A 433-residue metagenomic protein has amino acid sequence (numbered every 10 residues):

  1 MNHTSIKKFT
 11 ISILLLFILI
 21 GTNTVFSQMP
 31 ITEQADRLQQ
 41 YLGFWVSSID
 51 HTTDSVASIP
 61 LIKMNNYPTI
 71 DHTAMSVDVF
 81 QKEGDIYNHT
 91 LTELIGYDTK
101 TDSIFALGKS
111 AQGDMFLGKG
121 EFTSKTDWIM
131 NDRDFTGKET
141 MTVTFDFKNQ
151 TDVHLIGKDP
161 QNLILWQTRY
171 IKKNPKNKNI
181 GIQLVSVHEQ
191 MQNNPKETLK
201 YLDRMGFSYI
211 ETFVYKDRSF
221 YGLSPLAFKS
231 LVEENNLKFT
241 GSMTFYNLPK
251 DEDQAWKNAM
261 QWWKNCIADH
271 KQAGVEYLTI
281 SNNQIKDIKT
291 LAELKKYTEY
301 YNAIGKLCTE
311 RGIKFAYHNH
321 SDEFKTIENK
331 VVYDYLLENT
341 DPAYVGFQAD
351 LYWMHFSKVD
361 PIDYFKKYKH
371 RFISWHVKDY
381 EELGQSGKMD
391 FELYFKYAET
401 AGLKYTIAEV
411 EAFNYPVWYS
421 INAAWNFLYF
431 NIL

Functional and structural regions predicted by a protein language model:
M1-P30, P175-K176: Bacterial Sec-dependent N-terminal signal peptides
M29, V46-M75: Short, solvent-exposed loop/hinge segments that bridge or flank secondary-structure elements
M29-F44, N174-P175: N-terminal helix-cap/turn-to-beta initiation motif at the start of protein domains
D152, G157-K176: Edge beta-strand at a domain terminus
K173-S186, Q192, K196-D203, K330-A349 (+1 more regions): Histidine-acidic metal/acid-base catalytic patches
N174-A273, H370, N426, F430-L433: N-terminal pre-domain/capping segments
V187-N193, T212-S224, Y246-M260, I285-K289 (+5 more regions): Acidic-and-aromatic substrate-binding clefts and catalytic sites of carbohydrate-active enzymes
Y209, D253-G346: Active-site acidic/histidine proton-transfer and metal-coordination neighborhood in alpha/beta enzyme cores
